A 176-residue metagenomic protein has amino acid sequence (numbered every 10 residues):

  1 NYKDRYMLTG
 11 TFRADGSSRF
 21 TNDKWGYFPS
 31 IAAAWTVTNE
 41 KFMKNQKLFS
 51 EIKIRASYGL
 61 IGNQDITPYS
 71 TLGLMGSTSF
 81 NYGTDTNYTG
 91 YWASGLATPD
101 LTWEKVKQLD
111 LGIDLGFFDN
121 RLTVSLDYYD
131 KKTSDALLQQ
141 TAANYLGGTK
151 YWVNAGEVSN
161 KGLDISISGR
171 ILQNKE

Functional and structural regions predicted by a protein language model:
N1-E176: Extracellular/periplasmic, surface-exposed regions of secreted and cell-surface proteins
